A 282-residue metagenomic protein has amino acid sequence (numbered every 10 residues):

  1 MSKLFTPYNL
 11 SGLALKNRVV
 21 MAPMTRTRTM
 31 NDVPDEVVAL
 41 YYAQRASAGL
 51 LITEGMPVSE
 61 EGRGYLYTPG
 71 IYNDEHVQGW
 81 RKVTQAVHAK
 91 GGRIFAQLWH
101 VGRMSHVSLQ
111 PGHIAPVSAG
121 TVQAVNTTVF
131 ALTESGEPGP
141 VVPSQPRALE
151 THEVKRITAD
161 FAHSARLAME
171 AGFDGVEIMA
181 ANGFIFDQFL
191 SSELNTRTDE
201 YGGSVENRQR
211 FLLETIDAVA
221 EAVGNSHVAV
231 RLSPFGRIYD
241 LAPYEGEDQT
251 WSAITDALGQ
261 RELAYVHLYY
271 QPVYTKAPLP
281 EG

Functional and structural regions predicted by a protein language model:
M1-G282: Flavin-dependent oxidoreductase catalytic cores
